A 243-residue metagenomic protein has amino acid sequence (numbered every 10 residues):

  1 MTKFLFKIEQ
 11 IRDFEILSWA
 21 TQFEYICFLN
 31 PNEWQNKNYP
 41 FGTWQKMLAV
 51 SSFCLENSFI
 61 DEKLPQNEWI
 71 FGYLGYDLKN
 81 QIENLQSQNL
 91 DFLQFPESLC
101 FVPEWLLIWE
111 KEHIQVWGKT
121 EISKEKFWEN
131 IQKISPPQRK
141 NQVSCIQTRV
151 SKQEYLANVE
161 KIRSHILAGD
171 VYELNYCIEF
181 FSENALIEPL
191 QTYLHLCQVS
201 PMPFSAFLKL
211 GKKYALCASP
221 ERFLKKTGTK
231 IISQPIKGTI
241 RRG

Functional and structural regions predicted by a protein language model:
M1-G243: Extended alpha-helical targeting/anchoring segments, especially N-terminal organellar/secretory targeting helices
